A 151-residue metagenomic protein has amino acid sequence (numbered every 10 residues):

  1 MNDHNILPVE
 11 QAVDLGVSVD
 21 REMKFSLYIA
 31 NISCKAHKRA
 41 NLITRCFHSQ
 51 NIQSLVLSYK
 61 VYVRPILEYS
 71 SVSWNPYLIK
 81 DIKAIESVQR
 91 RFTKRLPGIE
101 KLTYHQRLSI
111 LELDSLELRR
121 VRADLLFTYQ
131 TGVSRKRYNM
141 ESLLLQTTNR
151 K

Functional and structural regions predicted by a protein language model:
M1-K151: Hydrophobic/basic alpha-helical segments
